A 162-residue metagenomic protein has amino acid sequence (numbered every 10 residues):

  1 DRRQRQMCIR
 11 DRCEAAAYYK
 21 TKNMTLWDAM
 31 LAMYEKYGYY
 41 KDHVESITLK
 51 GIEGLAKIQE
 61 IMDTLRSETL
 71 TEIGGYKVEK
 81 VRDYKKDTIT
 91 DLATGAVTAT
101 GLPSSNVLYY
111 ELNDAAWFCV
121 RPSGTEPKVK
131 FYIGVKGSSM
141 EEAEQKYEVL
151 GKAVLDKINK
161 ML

Functional and structural regions predicted by a protein language model:
D1-I9: Single conserved hydrophobic/aromatic residue that forms the stacking wall/gate of nucleotide- or nucleobase-binding
R10-Y18: Short glycine/serine- and small hydrophobic-enriched flexible loop segments
K22-L162: Catalytic-core signal marking the mid-to-C-terminal active-site face
